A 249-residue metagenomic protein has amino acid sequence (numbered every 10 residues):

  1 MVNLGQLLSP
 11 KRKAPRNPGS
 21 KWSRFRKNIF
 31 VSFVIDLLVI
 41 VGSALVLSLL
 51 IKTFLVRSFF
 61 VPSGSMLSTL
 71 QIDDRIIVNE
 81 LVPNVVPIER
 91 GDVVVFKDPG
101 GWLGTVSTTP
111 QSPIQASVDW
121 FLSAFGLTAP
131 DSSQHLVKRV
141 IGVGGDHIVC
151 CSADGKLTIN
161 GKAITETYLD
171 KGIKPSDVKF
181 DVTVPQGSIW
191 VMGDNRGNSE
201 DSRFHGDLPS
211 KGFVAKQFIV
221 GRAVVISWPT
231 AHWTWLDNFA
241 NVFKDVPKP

Functional and structural regions predicted by a protein language model:
M1-P249: Extended hydrophobic leader/signal-anchor segments used for secretion and membrane insertion
